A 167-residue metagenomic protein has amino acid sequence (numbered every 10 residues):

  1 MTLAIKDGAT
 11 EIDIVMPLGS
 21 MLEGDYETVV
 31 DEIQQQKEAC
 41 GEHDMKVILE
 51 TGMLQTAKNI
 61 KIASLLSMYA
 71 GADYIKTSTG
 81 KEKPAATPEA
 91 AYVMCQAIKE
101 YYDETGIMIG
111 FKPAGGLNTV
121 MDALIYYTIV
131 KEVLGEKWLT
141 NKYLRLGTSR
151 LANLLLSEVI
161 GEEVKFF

Functional and structural regions predicted by a protein language model:
M1-F111, N118-S149, S157-F167: Alpha/beta enzyme core
N153: Metal-centered catalytic cores of metalloenzymes
